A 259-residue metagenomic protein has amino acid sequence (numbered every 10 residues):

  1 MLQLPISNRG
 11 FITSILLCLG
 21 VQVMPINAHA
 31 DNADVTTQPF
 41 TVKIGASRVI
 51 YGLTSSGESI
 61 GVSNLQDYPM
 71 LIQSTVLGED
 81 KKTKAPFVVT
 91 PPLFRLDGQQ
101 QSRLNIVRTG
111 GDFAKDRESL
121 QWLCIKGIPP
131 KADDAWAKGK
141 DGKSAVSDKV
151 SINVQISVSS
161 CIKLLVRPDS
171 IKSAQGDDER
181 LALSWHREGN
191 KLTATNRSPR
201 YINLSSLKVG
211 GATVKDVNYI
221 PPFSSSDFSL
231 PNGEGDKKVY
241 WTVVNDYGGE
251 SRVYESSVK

Functional and structural regions predicted by a protein language model:
M1-N8: N-terminal secretory signal peptides that target proteins for export/translocation
T13-Q22: Bacterial N-terminal signal peptides
V23-N32: Sec/Tat signal peptide C-region and signal peptidase I cleavage site
D31-G61, S173-R187: Beta-sheet-dominated interaction scaffolds and their linkers
E58-S63, I106, Q121-K126, N190-N196: Buried hydrophobic-core signal for structured, non-transmembrane domains
L65-K82, R197-V214: Short acidic, flexible loop segments centered on an aromatic residue
K84-D112, G211-D236: Intrinsically disordered, low-complexity Pro/Gly/Ser/Thr-rich segments with frequent PxxP/GP/PP motifs and embedded
G111-I171, K237-K259: Terminal connector regions
